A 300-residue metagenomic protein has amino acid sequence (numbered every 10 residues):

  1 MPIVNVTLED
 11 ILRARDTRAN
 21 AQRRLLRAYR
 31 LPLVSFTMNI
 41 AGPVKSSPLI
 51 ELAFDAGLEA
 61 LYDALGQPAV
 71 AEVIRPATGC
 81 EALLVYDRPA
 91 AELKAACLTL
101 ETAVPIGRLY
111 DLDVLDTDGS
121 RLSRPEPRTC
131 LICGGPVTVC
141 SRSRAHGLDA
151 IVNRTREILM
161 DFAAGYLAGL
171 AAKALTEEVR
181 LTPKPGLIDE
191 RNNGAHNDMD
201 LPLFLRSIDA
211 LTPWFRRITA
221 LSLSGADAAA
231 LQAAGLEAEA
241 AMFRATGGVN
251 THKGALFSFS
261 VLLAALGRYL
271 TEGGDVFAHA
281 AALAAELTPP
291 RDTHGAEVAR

Functional and structural regions predicted by a protein language model:
M1-P68: General detector of N-terminal leader/presequence modules that precede the first folded domain
I40-K45, R88-A90, P136-V139, R268-Y269: A generic structural motif
S46-S47, A90-C97, E272-V276: Short, conserved charged micro-motifs
A71-S123: A broadly conserved sequence feature marking short terminus-proximal activation segments in nucleic acid-centric
A103-F162: Cys/His-clustered metal-coordination modules, chiefly Zn-binding fingers
Y110-V114, G119-R128, F243-T271, D275-F277 (+1 more regions): Catalytic cofactor-binding cores of redox enzymes
E157-S222, A228, L266-R300: Phosphate-rich cofactor/ligand-interacting catalytic cores and adjacent structured alpha/beta frameworks
P213-A264: Long, hydrophobic/aromatic-enriched structural stretches that serve as scaffold segments
